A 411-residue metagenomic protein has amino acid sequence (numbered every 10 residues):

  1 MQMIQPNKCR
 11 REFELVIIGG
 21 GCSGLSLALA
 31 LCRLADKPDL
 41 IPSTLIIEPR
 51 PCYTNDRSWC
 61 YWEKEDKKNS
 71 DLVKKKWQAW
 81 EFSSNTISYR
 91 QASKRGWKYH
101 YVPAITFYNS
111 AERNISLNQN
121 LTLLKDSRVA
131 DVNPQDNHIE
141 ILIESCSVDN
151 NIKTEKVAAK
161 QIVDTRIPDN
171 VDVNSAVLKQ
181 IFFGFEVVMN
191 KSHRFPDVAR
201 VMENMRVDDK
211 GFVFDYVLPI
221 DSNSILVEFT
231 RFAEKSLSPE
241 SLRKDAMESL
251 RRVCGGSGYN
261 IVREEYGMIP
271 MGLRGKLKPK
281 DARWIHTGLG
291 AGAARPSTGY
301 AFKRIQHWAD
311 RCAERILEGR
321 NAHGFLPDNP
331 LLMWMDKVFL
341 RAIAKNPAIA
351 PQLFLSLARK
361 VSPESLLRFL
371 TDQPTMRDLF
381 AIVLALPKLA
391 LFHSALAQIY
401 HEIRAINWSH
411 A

Functional and structural regions predicted by a protein language model:
I4-L45: N-terminal Rossmann-like FAD-binding beta1-loop-alpha1 element of flavoenzymes
G20, R166-I167, G288: Glycine-rich, N-terminal phosphate-binding loop of Rossmann-like dinucleotide-binding domains
L29, R33-D36, R113, P219 (+1 more regions): Short, well-ordered alpha-helices that flank and scaffold nucleotide-derived cofactor binding pockets
A30, L117-S257, G272-G275: Predominantly flavin-linked oxidoreductase catalytic cores and closely associated redox partners
A30-L34, L40-I87, F183: N-terminal FAD cofactor-binding segment of flavoenzymes
Y61-D126, D131-N137: A conserved beta-strand/loop capping segment in the N-terminal third of enzymes that catalyze redox or closely related
V207-D208, A233-C312: FAD/FMN-dependent oxidoreductases across multiple families
D310-A411: C-terminal helical "tail/cap" subdomain of flavin- and related membrane-associated enzymes
